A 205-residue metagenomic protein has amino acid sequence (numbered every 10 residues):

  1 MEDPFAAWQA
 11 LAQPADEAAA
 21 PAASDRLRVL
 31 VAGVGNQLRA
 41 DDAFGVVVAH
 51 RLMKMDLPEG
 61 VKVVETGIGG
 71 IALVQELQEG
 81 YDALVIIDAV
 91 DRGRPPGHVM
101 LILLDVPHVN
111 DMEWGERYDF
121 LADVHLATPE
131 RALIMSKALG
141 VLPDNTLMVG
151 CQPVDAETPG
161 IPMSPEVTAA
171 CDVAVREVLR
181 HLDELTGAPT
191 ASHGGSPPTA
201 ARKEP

Functional and structural regions predicted by a protein language model:
E2-L142, T146-C151, I161, P165-V173 (+1 more regions): N-terminal catalytic or cofactor-binding beta/alpha core of small enzyme domains
P153-E157: A short, flexible beta-alpha/helix-coil linker loop
